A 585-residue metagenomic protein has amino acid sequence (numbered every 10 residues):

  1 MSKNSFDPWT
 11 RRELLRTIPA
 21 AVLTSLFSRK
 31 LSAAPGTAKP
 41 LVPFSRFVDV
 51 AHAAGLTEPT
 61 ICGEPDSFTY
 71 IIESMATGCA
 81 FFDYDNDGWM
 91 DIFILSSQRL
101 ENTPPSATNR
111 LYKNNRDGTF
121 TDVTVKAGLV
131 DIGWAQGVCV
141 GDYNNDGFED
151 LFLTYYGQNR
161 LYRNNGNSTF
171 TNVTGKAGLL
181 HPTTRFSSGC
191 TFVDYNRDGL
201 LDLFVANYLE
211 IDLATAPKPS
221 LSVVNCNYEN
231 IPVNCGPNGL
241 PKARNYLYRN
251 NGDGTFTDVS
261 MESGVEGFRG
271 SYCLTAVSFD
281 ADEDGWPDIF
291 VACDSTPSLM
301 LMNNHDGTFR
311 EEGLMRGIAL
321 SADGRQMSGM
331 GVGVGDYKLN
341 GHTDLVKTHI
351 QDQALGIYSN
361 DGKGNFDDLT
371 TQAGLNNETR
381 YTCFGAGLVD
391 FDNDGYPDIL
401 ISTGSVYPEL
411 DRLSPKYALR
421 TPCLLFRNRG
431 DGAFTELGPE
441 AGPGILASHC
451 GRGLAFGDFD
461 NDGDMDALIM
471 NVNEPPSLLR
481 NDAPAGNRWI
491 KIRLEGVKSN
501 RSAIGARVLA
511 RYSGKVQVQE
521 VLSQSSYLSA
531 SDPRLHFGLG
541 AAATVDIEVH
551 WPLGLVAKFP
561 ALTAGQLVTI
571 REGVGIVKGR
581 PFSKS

Functional and structural regions predicted by a protein language model:
S2-V22: N-terminal secretory signal peptides and thylakoid transit peptides that target proteins across membranes
P8, L26-P59: C-terminal segment of N-terminal export signals and the immediately downstream linker at the start of the mature
G36-V48, T103-V123, Q158-V173, A216-N225 (+6 more regions): Beta-propeller blade repeat segments, especially FG-GAP/WD-type strand-to-loop junctions in 6- to 7-bladed propeller
R46-T60, E64-S67, I71, T121-G133 (+9 more regions): Short loop/turn motifs that recur once per blade in beta-propeller domains
A54, E64, A373-N376, Y381 (+2 more regions): Gly/Ser/Thr/Pro-enriched helix-cap/hinge segments flanking short amphipathic alpha-helices
A76-N86, A135-N145, S187-R197, L201 (+4 more regions): Beta-propeller blade termini
I92-S96, D150-Y155, L203-N207, I289-A292 (+4 more regions): Hydrophobic beta-strand segments that make up the repeating blades of beta-propeller and related beta-repeat
L95-P104, E210-N238, S402-A418: Short, conserved, GDST-rich strand-edge loop motifs in beta-rich repeat architectures
